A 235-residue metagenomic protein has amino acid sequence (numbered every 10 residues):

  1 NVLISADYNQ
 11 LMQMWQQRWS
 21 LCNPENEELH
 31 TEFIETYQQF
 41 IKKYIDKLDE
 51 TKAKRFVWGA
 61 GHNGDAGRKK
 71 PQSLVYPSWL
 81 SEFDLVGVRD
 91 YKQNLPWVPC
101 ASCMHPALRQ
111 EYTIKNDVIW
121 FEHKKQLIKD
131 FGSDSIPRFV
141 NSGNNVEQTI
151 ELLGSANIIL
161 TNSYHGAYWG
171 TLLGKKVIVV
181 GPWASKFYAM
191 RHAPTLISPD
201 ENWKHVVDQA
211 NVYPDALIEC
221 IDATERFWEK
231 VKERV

Functional and structural regions predicted by a protein language model:
N1-V235: Active-site anion-handling motifs in enzyme catalytic cores
